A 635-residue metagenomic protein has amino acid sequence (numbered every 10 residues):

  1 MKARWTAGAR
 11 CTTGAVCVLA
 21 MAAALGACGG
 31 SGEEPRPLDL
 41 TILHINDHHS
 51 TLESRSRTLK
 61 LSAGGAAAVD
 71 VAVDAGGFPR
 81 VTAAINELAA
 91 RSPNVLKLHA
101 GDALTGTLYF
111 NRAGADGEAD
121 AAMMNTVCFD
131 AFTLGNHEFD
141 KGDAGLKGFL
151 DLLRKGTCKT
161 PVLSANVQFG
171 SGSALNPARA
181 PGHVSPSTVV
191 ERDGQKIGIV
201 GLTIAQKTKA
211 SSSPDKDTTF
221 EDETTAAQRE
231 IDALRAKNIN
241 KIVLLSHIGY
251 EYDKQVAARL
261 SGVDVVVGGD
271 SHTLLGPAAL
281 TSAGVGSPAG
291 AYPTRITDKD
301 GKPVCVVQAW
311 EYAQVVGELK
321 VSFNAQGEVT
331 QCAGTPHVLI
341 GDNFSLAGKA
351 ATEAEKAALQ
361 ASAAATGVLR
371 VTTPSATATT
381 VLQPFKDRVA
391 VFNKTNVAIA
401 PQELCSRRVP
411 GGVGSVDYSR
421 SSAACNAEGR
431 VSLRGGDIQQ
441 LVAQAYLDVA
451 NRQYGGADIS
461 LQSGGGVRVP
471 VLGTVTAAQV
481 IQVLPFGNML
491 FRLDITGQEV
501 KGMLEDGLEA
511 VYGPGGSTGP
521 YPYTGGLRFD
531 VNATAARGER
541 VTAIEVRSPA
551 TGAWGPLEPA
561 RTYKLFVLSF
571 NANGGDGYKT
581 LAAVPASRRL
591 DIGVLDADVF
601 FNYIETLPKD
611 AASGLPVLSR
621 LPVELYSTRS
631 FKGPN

Functional and structural regions predicted by a protein language model:
K2, L274, Y454-G455: Short amphipathic alpha-helical segments with coiled-coil-like heptad repeat character
K2-V16: Bacterial N-terminal signal peptides that target proteins for export
C17-M21: Hydrophobic helical h-region of N-terminal Sec-dependent signal peptides in bacterial secretory/periplasmic proteins
A24-A27: C-terminal motif of bacterial Sec signal peptides marking the signal peptidase cleavage site
S31-I340, L441-A445, S460, L508-P514 (+1 more regions): Acidic, metal/ion-coordinating pockets
R36-N46, S50-S54, T58-A84, A90 (+4 more regions): Catalytic centers of hydrolytic enzymes
